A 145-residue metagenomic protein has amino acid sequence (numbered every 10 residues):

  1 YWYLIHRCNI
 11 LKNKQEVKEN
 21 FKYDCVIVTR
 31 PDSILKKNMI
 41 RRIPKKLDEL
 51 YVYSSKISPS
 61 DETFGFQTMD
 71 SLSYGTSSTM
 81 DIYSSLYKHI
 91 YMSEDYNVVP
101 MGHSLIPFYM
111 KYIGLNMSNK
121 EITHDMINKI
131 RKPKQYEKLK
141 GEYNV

Functional and structural regions predicted by a protein language model:
Y1-V145: ER/Golgi luminal nucleotide-sugar-dependent glycosyltransferases, focusing on the catalytic module
